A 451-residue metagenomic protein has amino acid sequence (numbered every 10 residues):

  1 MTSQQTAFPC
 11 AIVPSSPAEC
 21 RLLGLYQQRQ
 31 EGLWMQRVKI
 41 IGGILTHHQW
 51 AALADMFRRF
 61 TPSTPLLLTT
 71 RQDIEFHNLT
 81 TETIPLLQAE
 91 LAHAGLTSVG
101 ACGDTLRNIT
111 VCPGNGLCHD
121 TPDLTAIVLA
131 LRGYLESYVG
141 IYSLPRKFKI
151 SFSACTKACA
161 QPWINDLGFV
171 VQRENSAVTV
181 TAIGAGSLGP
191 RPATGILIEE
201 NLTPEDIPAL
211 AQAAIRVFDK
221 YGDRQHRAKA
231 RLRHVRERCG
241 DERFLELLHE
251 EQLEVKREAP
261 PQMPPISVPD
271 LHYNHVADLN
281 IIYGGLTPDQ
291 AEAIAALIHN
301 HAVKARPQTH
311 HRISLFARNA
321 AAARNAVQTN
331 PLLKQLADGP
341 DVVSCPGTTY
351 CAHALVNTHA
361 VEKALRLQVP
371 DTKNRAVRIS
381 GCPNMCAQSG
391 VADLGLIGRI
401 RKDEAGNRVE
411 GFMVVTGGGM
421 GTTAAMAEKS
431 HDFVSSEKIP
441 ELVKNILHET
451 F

Functional and structural regions predicted by a protein language model:
T2-V13, L33-T179, A209, L279-G406: Small-residue-enriched alpha-helical segments and adjacent helix-cap loops that form tight helix-helix packing
I12-Q30, L96-G103, I266-S267: Intrinsic, low-complexity N-terminal interaction/targeting segments
P17-E19, E258-G285: Active-site cores of enzymes that catalyze phosphoryl transfer or operate on phosphate-rich substrates
L25-Q30, P62-L68, Y221-R224, V268-N274 (+1 more regions): Short, flexible, solvent-exposed loop/turn segments with mixed acidic/basic and small polar residues
R29-R37, P190-G195, Y273-D278: Gly-rich Lys/Arg/Thr-decorated short loops/hinges at beta-loop-alpha junctions or inter-strand turns that position
D55, A89, E205-Q212, E246 (+4 more regions): Replace "anionic and nucleotidyl ligands
N78, E82-T83, L91-A94, D219-D270 (+2 more regions): Terminal amphipathic helices with adjacent charged low-complexity linkers/tails
L144-D241, G390-F451: Mobile "lid/hinge" segments at catalytic clefts and subdomain interfaces of large enzymes
